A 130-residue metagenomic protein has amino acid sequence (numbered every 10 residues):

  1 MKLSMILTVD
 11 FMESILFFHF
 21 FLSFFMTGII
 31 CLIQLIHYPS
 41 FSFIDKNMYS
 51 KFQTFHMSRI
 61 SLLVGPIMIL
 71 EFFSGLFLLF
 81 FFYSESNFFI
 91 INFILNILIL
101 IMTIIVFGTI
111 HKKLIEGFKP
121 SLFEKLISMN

Functional and structural regions predicted by a protein language model:
I6-H19, F77-I90: Helix-coil boundary and interhelical linker segments in multi-pass alpha-helical membrane proteins
M12-I67, K112-K125: Interfacial loop at the N-terminal end of multi-pass membrane proteins
C31-Q34, Y38, L76-Y83, I104-H111: Transmembrane helix-loop junctions and nearby membrane-interface residues
V64-F77: Core segments of transmembrane alpha-helices that mediate helix-helix packing or line hydrophobic substrate/ligand
S84-V106: Short alpha-helical packing/oligomerization segments
I127-N130: Eukaryotic polytopic
